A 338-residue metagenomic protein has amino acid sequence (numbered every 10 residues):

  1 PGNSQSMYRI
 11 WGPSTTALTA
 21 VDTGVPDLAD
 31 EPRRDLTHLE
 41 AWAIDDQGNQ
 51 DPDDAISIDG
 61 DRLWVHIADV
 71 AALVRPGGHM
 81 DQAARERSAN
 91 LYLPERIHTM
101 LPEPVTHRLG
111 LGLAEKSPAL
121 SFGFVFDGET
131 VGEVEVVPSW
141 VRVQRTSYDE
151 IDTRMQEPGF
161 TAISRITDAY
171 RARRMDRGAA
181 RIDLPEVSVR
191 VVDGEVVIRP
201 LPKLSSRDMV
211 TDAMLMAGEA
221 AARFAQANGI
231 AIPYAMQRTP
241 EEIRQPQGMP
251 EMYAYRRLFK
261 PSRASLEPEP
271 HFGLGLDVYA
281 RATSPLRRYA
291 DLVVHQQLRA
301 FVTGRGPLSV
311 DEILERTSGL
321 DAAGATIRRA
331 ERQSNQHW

Functional and structural regions predicted by a protein language model:
N3, M7-I10, T15-W338: Electropositive polyanion-binding surfaces
